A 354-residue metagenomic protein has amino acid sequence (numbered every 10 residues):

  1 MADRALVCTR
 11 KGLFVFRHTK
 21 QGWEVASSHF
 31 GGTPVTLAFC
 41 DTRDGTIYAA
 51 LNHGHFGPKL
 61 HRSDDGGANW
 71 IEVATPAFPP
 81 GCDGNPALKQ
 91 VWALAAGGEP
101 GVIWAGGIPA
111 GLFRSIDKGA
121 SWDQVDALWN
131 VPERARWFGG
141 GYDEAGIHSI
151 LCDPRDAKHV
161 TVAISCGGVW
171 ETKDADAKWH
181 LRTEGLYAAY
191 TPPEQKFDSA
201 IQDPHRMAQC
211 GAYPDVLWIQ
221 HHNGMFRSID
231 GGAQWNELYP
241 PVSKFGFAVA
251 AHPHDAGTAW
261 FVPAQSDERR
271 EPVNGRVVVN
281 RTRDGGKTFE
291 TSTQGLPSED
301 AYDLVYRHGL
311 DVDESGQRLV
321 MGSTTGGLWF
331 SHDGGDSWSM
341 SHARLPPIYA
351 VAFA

Functional and structural regions predicted by a protein language model:
M1-A354: Extracellular glycan-interacting surfaces
